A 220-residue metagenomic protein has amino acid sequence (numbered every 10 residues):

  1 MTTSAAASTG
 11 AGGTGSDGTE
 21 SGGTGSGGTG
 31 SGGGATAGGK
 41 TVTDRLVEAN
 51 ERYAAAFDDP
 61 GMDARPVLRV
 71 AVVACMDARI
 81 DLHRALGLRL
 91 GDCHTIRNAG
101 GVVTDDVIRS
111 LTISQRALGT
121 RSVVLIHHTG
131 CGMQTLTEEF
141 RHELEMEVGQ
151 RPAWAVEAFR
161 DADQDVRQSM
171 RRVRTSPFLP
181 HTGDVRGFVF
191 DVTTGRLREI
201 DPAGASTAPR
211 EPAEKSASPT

Functional and structural regions predicted by a protein language model:
T2-A7, G34-P66, G100-D106, I113-A117 (+1 more regions): Divalent-metal-activated hydrolytic enzyme cores
T9-S31: Long, intrinsically disordered low-complexity tandem-repeat segments
N50, V72, I96, L125 (+1 more regions): Divalent metal-coordination and catalytic microenvironments
R52-A56, G61-L88: N-terminal short beta-loop-beta anion/metal-coordinating cradle
A74-R79, G101-V102, T129-C131: Short glycine-enriched loops at secondary-structure junctions
G87, Q115-T120: Alpha-helix C-terminal capping segments
G87-T95: Short helix-loop-beta junction
L118-H128: Ordered, amphipathic secondary-structure segments that act as subunit-interaction surfaces in large macromolecular
